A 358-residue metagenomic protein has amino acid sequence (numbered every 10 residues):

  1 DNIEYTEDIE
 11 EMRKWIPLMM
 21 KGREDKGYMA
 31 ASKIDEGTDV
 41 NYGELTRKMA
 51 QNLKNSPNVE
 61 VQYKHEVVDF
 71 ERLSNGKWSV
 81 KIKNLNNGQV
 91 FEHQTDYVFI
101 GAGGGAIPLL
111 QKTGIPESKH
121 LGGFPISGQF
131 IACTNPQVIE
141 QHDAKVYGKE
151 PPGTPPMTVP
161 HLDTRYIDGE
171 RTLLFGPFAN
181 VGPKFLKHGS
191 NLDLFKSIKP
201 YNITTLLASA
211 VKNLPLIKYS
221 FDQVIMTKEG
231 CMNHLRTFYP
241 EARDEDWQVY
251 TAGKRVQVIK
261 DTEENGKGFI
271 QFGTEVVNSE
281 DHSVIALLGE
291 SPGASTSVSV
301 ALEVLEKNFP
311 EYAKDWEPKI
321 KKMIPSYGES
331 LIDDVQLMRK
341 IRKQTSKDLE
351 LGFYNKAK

Functional and structural regions predicted by a protein language model:
D1-S56, E60-Q62, D69-G76, L194-A210: Flavin (FAD/FMN) cofactor-binding and adjacent substrate-gating region of FAD-dependent oxidoreductase domains
A30-K33, E44, F185-D315: C-terminal catalytic lobe of FAD-dependent flavoproteins
V67, H93-G105, A301: Short hydrophobic core segments
D69-H93: Conserved beta-strand-loop-beta-strand element in the redox core of flavoprotein oxidoreductases
I100-P116: Flavin (primarily FAD) binding-site architecture
E117-A144: Central beta-strand plus flanking loop segment that forms part of the substrate or channel wall within the catalytic
Q137-K212: An anion/pyrophosphate-binding glycine-rich loop and adjacent beta-alpha core in soluble alpha-beta enzymes
S326-K358: Acidic, Ser/Thr-rich low-complexity intrinsically disordered segments
